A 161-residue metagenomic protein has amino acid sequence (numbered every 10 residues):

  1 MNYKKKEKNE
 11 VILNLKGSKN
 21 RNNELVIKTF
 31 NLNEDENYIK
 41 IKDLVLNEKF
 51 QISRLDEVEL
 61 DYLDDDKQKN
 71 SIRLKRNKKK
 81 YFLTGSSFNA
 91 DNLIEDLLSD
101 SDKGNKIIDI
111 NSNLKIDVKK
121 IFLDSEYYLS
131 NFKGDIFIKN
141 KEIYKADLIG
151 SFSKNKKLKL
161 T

Functional and structural regions predicted by a protein language model:
M1-T161: Membrane-proximal interfacial segments on either side of biological membranes
